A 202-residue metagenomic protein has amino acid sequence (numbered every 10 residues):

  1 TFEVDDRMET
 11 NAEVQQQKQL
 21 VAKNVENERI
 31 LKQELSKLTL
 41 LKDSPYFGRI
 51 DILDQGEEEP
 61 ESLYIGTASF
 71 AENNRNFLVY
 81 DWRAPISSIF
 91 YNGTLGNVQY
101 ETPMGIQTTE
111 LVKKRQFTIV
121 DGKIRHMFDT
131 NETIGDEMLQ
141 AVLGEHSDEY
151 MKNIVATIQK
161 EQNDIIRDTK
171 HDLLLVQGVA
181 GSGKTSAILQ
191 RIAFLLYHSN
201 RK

Functional and structural regions predicted by a protein language model:
T1-V155, Q159, N163-R167: Extended, charged low-complexity regulatory segments
K170-L174: Pre-Walker A (Motif I) flank of P-loop NTPase domains
V176-G178: Hydrophobic anchor at the beta1->P-loop junction of P-loop NTPases
G181-K184: Conserved glycine(s) of the Walker
S186-R201: Walker A/P-loop NTP-binding motif
